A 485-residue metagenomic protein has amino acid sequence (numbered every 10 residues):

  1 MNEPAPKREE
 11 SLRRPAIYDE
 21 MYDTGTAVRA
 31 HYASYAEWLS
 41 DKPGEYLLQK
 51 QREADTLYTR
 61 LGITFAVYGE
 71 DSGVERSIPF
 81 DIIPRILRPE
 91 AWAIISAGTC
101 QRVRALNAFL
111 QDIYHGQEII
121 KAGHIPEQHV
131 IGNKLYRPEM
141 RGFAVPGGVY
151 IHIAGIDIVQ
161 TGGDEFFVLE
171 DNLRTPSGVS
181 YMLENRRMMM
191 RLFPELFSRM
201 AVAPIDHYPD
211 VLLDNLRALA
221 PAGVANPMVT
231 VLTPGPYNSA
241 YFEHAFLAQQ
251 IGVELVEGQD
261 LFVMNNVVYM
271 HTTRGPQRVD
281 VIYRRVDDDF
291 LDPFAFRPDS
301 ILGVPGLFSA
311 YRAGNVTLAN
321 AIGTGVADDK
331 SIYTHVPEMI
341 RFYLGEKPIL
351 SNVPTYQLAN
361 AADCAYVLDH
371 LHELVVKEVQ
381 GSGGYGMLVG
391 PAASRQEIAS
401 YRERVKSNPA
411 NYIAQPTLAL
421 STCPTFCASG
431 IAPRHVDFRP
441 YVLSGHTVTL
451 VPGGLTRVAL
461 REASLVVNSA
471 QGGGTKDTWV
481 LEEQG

Functional and structural regions predicted by a protein language model:
M1-G485: Preference for protein termini
